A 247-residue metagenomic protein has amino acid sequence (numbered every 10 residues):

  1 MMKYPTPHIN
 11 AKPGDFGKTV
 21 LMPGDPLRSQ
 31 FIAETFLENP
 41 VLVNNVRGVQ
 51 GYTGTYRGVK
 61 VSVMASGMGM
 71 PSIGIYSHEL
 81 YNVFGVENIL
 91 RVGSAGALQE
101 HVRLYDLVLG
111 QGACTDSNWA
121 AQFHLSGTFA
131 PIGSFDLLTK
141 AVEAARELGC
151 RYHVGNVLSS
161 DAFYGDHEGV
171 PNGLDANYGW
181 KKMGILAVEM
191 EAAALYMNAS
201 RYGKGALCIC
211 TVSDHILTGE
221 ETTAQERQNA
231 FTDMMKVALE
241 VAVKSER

Functional and structural regions predicted by a protein language model:
M1-K140: Metabolite-binding pocket within alpha/beta catalytic cores that recognizes anionic/polar moieties
P26, G96, L158-Y164, A194 (+2 more regions): Glycine-rich beta-alpha junction loops
N39-N45, G149-N156, E246-R247: Flexible, glycine/charged-enriched surface loops at secondary-structure junctions
E87, L186, G205: Short acidic/polar active-site loop segments enriched in Thr and Asp
P131-G184: Active-site rim beta-loop-alpha module in soluble metabolic enzymes
K140-L148, N198, V237-S245: Generic non-transmembrane alpha-helical segments
A193-E226: Zn-dependent metallopeptidase/amidohydrolase metal-coordination segment
I216-R247: His/Asp/Glu-rich mid-to-C-terminal helical/loop segments that flank catalytic regions of hydrolases
